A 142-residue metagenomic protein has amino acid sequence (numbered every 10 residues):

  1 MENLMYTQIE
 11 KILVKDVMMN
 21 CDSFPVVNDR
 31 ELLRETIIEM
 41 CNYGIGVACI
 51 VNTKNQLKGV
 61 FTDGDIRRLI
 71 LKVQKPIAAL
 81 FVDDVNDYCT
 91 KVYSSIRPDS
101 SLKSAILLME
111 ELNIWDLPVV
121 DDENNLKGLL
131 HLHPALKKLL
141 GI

Functional and structural regions predicted by a protein language model:
E2-S23, K58-R97, S101-E111, L126-I142: Tandem CBS (Bateman) regulatory domains
D16-M19, L32, V51: Low-complexity, intrinsically disordered or weakly predicted helical/coil tracts enriched in serine/threonine
V26-D29, G46-V60, I96-P98, W115-L130: Cytosolic beta-strand hydrophobic patch enriched in CBS
L32-I38, S104-L107: Short, basic/aromatic recognition patches
R34-K72: Acidic (E/D-rich), amphipathic helical modules within compact regulatory domains
E39-Y43, L107-L112: Short loop/turn motifs at secondary-structure junctions and domain boundaries
